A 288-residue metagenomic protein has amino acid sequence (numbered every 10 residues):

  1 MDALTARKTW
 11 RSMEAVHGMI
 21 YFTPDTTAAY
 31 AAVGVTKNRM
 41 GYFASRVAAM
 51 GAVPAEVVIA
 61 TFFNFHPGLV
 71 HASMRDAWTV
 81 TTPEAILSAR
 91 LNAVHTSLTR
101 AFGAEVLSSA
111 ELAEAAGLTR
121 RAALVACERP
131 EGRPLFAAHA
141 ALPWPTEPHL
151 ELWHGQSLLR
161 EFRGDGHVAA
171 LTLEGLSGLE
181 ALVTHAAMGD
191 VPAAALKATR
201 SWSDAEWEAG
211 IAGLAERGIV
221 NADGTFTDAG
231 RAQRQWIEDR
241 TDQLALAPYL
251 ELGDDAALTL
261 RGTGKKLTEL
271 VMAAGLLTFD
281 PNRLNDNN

Functional and structural regions predicted by a protein language model:
M1-E208, L277-N288: Phosphate/adenylate-binding glycine loop and adjacent helical scaffold
R200-T278, N285: Accessory, usually C-terminal, subdomains that scaffold auxiliary metal cofactors
